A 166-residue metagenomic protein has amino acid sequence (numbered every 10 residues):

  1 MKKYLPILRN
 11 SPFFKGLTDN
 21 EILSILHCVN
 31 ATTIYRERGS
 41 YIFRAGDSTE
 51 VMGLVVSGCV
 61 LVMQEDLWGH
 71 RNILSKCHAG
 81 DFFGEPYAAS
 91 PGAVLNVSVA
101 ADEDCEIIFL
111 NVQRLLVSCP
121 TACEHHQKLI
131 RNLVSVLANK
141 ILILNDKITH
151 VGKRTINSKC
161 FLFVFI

Functional and structural regions predicted by a protein language model:
M1-R38, Y87-S90: Cyclic nucleotide-binding regulatory module and flanking cytosolic helices
C28, I73-N132: Cyclic-nucleotide recognition modules
C28-V29, D47-T49: Short, small/polar residue-rich loop motifs at catalytic or cofactor-binding pockets
N30, V56, L162-I166: Short, locally clustered residues in the helix-turn-helix/winged-helix DNA-binding domain
G39, E50-E65, A79-G80: Glycine- and acidic-residue-biased ligand/ion/polar-headgroup-sensing regions
Y41-D47: Short phosphate-coordinating micro-motif centered on Lys-Gly-acidic
I42, L74-S75, V151: Local beta-strand/beta-hairpin segments that build beta-sheet-rich folds
E124-I166: Polybasic "coupling" helices that flank or enter modular domains
